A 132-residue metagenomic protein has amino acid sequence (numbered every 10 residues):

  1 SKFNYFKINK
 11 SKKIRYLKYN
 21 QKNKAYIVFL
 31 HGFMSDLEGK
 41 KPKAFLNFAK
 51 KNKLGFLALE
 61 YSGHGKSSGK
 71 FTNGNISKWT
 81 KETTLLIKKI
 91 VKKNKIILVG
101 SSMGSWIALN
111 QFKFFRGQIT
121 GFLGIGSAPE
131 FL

Functional and structural regions predicted by a protein language model:
S1-Q21: N-terminal cap/lid segment of alpha/beta-hydrolase-fold proteins
K24-G32: Short beta-strand element of the alpha/beta-hydrolase
M34-L46: The serine-hydrolase catalytic nucleophile loop
L46-S68: Conserved alpha/beta-hydrolase
G65-I90: Catalytic nucleophile-loop/oxyanion-hole region of alpha/beta-hydrolase and closely related hydrolase-like folds
G100-A108: Gly/Ala-rich beta-loop-alpha elbow adjacent to hydrolase catalytic centers
N110-G121: Conserved hydrolase catalytic core segment
L123-L132: Active-site nucleophile loop of the alpha/beta-hydrolase fold
